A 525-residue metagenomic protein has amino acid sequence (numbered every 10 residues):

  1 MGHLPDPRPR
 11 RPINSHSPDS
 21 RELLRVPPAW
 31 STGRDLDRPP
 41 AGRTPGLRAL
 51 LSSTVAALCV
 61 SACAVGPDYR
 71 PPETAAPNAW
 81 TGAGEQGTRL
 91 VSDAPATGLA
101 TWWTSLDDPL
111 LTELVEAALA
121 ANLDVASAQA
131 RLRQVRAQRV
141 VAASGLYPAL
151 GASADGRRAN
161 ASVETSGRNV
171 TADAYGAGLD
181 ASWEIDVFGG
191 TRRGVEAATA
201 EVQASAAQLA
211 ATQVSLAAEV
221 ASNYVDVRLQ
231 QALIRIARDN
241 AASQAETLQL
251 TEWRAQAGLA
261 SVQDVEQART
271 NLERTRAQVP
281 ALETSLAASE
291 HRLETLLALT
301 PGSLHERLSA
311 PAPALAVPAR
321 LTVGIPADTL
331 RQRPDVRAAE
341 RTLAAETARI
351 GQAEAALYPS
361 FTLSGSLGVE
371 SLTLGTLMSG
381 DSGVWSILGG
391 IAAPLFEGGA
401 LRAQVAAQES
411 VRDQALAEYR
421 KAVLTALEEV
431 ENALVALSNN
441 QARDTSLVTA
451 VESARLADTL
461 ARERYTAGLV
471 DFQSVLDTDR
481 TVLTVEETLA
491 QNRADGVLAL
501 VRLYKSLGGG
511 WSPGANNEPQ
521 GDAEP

Functional and structural regions predicted by a protein language model:
H3-D6, A49-A120, Y175, T199 (+4 more regions): Terminal intrinsically disordered/low-complexity segments used for targeting and assembly
P7, A64-E219, S360-G365, L388 (+1 more regions): Short flexible linkers and secondary-structure junctions
R10, N14-S52: Bacterial N-terminal signal peptides that target proteins for export
V115, G176-D180, Y224, R269 (+3 more regions): Membrane-embedded beta-strand positions in outer-membrane beta-barrel channels/transporters
A126-S127, A143-S144, I185-Q213, Q263 (+7 more regions): Sec/SRP-type N-terminal targeting helices
T191, A207-I325, A436, N440 (+2 more regions): Periplasmic alpha-helical coiled-coil/stalk elements that build and connect Gram-negative outer-membrane
A255-L259, Y465-L469, S506-G510: A short glycine-centered flexible hinge/capping loop motif at secondary-structure junctions
